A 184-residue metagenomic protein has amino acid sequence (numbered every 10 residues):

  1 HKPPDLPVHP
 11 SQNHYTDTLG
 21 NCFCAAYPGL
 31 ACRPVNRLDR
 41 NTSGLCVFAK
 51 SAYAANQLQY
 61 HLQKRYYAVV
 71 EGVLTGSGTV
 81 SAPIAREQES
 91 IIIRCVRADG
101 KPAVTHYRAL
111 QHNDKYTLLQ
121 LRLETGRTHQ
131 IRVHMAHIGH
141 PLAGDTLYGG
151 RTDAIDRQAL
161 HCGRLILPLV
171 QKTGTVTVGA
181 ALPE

Functional and structural regions predicted by a protein language model:
H1, V47, A68, Y107 (+3 more regions): Residue-level signal for inorganic ion chemistry
K2-Q88, K101, H112, A159 (+1 more regions): RNA pseudouridine synthases
T18, T42, T105, T117 (+1 more regions): Ser/Thr-centric signal marking residues that sit in or immediately flank functional binding/regulatory motifs
V70, H106-A109, L142: Conserved hydrophobic positions within beta-strands
E71, L121-E124: A structural micro-motif recognizing beta-strand termini and the immediately following turn/loop segments
S90-D99, D153: Short aromatic-glycine motifs in intrinsically disordered, low-complexity regions
K101, Q111-Y116, E124, T128-E184: Pseudouridine synthases involved in rRNA/tRNA modification
